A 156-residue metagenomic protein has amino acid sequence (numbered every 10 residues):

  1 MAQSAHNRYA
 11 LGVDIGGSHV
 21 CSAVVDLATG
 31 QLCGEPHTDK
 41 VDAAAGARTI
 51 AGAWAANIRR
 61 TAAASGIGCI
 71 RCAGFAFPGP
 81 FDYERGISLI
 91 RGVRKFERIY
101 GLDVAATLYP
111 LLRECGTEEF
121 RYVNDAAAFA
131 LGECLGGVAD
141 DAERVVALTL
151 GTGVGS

Functional and structural regions predicted by a protein language model:
A2-A56, G68, I87-I90: Short glycine-rich, Thr/Ser-proximal phosphate-binding strand/loop in the N-terminal lobe of ATP-dependent enzymes
Q3-S4, S65, G136-A139: Glycine-rich helix-loop-beta junction characteristic of Rossmann-like nucleotide cofactor-binding loops
R8-D14, I70-G74, V145-T149: Short glycine-aspartate micro-motif
S18, P78-F81, G151-G155: Short glycine-rich anion-binding loops that position phosphate/pyrophosphate groups of nucleotides and phosphorylated
A44, R48-A55, C69-C72, G79-R144: Glycine-rich phosphate-binding loop and adjoining helix at the ATP-binding site of ATP-dependent phosphoryl-transfer
N57-A64: C-terminal alpha-helix
V138-S156: Glycine-rich phosphate-binding loop of actin/hexokinase-like ATP-binding domains
